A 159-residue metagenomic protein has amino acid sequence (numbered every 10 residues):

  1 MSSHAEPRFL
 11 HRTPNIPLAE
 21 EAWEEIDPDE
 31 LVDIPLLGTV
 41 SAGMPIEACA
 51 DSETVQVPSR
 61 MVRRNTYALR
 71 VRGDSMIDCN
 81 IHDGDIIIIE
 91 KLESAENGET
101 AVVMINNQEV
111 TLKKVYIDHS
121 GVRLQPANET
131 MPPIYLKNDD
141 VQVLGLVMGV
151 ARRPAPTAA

Functional and structural regions predicted by a protein language model:
M1-I77, Q108-V110, G121, P132 (+3 more regions): Short, positionally conserved secondary-structure boundary motifs
D78-H82: A short glycine-leucine-enriched loop at secondary-structure breakpoints that most characteristically corresponds
G84-D85, E99: Structural motif
L92-A95, N107-E109: Short, charged beta-turn/beta-strand-edge "cap" motif at the junction between a beta-strand and an adjacent loop
A95-A101: Short coil-to-beta transition motif at edge beta-strands of beta-rich domains
